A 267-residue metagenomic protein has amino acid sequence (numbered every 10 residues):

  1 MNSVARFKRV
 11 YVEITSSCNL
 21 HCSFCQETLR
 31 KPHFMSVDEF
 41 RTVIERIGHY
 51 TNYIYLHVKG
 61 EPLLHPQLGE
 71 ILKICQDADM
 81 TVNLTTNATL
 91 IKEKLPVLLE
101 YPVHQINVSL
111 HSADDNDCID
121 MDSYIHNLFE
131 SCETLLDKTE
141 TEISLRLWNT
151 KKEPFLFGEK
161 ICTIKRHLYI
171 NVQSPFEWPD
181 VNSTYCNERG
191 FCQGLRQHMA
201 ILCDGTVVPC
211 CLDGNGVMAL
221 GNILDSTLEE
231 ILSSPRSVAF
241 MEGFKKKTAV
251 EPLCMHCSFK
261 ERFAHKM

Functional and structural regions predicted by a protein language model:
M1-K8, L212-M267: Flexible mid-to-C-terminal extensions adjoining Fe-S/redox cofactors in radical SAM and related proteins
M1-Q105, D117-I119, A264-M267: Conserved alpha-helical substructure of the radical SAM core
V12, S16-N19, C186, T248-E251: Processing junctions and N-termini across compartments
C18, C22-C25, C192, C210-C211 (+1 more regions): Short cysteine clusters
V58, G194-R196, M218, T227: A conserved catalytic-core signature of glycosyltransferases
H65-L195: Conserved AdoMet/S-adenosylmethionine-binding subsite of the radical SAM
I201-L202: Short, acidic, Ser/Thr-enriched surface-loop or helix-capping motifs
